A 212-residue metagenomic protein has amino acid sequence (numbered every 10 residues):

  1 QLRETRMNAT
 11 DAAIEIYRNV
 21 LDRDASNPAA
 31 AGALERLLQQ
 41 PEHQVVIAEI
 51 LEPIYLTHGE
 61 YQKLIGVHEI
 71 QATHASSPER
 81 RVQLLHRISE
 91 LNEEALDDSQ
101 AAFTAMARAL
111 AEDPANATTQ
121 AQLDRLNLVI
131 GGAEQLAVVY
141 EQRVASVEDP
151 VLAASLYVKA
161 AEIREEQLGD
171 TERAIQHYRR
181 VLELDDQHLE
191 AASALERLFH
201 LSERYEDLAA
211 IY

Functional and structural regions predicted by a protein language model:
Q1-Y212: Repeat-based scaffolding regions
